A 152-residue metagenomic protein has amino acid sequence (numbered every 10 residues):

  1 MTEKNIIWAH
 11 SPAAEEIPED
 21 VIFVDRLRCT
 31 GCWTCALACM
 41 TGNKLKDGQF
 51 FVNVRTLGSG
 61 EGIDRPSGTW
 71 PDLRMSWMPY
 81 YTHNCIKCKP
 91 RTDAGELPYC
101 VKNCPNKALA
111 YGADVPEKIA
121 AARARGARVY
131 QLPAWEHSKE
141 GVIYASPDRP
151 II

Functional and structural regions predicted by a protein language model:
M1-I152: Non-ligating segments of multi-cofactor redox enzymes
